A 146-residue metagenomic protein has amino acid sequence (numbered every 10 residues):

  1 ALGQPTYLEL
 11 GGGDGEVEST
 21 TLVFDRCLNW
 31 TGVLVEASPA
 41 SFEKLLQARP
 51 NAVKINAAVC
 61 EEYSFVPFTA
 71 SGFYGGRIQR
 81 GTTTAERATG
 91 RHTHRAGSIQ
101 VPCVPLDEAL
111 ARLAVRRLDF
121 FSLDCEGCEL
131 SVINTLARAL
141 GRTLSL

Functional and structural regions predicted by a protein language model:
A1-L146: Phosphate/nucleotide-binding beta-alpha loop and adjacent structural elements of enzyme active sites
